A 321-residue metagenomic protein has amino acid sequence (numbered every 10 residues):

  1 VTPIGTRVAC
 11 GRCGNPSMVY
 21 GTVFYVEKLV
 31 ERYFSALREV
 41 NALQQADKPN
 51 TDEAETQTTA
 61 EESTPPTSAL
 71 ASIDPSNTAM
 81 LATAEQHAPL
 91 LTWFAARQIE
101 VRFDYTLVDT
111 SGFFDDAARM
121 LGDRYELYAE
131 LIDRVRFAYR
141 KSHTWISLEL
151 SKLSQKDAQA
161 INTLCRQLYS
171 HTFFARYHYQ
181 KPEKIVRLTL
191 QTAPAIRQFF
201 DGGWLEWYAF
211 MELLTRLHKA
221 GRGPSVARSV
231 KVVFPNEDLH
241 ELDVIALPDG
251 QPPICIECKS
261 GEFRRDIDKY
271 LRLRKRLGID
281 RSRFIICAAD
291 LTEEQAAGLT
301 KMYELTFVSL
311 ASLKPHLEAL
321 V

Functional and structural regions predicted by a protein language model:
V1-I4, P16-S17: Cys/His-rich microdomains that often coordinate metals
G5-R7, G11-C13, Y25-V321: Intrinsically disordered, low-complexity Ser/Thr/Pro/Gly-rich regulatory segments
Y20-T22: Conserved short beta-strand edge segments in small beta-sheet-based binding/regulatory domains
